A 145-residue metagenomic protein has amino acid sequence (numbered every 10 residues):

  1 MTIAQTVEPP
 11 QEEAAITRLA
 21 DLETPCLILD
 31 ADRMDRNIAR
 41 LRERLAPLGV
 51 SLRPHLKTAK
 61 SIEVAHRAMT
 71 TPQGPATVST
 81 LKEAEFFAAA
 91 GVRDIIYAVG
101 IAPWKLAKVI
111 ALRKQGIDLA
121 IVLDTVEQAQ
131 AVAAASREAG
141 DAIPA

Functional and structural regions predicted by a protein language model:
T2-P10: N-terminal hydrophobic targeting/anchoring segments and the immediately downstream early-domain regions of hydrolases
P10-A14, R33-V64, T77: N-terminal glycine-rich anion-binding loops that anchor highly charged ligand groups
P10-L29: Generic N-terminal amphipathic, Lys/Arg-enriched alpha-helix
A15-L19, R44, G74, V122-D124: Bulky hydrophobic/aromatic packing residues
T24, V50, T70: Short, basic, glycine/proline-bearing loop/turn elements
L29-D32, A120: Short, surface-exposed alpha-helical recognition segments that flank or form part of ligand/macromolecule-binding
H55-A145: Active-site-proximal beta-alpha core segment in soluble small-molecule metabolic enzymes
